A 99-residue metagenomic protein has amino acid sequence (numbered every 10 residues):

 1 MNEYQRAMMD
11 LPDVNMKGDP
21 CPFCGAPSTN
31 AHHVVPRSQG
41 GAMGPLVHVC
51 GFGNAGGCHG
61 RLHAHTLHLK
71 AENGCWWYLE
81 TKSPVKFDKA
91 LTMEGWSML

Functional and structural regions predicted by a protein language model:
M1-P20, Q39-G44, W76-E80: Short, charged surface segments at domain edges that flank catalytic/cofactor-binding sites
D10, L67-L69, M93: Compositionally biased non-globular segments, especially hydrophobic aliphatic-rich helices of signal peptides
C21-C24, C50: Short cysteine-rich clusters marking metal-coordination/redox-active sites
P27: Active-site beta-strand-loop-beta-strand hairpin of nuclease catalytic cores that positions key catalytic residues
N30-V34: Histidine-centered catalytic micro-motifs used for acid/base chemistry in nuclease and nucleotide-processing active
L46-C75: Short Cys/His-centered divalent metal-binding micro-motifs
G74-L99: Short flanking/linker segments adjacent to small metal-binding domains or redox-active Cys/His motifs
